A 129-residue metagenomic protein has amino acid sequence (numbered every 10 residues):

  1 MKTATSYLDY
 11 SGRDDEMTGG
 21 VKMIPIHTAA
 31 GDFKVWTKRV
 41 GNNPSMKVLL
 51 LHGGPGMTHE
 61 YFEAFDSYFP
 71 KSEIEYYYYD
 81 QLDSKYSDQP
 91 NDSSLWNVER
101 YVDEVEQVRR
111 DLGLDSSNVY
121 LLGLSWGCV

Functional and structural regions predicted by a protein language model:
M1-M23: An N-terminal hydrophobic leader/cap segment in hydrolases
A30-V40: A short loop-to-beta-strand scaffold at the N-terminal edge of the catalytic core in hydrolase folds
S45-G54: Short beta-strand element of the alpha/beta-hydrolase
P55-S67: The serine-hydrolase catalytic nucleophile loop
F69-D88: Conserved alpha/beta-hydrolase
D88-V102: Catalytic nucleophile-loop/oxyanion-hole region of alpha/beta-hydrolase and closely related hydrolase-like folds
E99-V119: Conserved acidic catalytic loop of the alpha/beta-hydrolase fold
G123-G127: Gly/Ala-rich beta-loop-alpha elbow adjacent to hydrolase catalytic centers
